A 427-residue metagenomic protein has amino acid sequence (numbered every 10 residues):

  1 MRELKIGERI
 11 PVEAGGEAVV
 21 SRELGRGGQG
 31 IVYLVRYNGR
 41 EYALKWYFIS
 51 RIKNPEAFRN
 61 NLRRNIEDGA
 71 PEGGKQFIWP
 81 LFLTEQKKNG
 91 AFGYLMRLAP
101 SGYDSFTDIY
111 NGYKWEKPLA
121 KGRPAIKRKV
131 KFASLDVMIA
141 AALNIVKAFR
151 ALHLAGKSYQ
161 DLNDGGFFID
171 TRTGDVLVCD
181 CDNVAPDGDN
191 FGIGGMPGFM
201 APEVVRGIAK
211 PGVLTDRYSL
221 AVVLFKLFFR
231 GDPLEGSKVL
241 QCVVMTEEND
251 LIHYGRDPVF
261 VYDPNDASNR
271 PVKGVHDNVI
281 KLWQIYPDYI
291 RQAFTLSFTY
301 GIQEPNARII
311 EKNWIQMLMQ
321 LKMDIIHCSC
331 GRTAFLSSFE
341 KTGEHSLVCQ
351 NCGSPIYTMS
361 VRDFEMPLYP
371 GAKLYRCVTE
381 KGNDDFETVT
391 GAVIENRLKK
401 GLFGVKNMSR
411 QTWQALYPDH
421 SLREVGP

Functional and structural regions predicted by a protein language model:
R2-R40, G74-K75, Q86: ATP-binding glycine-rich phosphate-binding loop
K45-S50: Conserved beta3-strand ATP-binding lysine motif
I78-V137: Conserved structural core of kinase catalytic domains
A140-A142, F149-T171: Catalytic-loop of the protein kinase fold
N190-G207: Conserved activation segment of eukaryotic-like protein kinases, specifically the C-terminal portion of the activation
D216: Conserved catalytic-loop aspartate of Hanks-type protein kinases
L224-R291: Conserved C-lobe activation region of Hanks-type protein kinase-like domains
K400-P427: Forkhead-associated
